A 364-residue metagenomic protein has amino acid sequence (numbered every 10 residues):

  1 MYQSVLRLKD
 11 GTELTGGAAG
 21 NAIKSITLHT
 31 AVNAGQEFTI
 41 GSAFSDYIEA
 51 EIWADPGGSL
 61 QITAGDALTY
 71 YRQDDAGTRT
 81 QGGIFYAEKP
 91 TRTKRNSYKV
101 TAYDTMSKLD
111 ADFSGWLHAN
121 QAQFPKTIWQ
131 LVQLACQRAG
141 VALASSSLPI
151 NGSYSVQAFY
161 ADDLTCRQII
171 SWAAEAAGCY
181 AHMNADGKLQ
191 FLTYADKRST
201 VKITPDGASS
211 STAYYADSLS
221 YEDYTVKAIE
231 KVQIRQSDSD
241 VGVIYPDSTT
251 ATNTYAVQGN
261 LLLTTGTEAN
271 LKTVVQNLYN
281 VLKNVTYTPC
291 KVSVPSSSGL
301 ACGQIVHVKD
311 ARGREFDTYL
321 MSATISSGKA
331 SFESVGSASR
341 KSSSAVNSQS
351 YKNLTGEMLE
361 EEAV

Functional and structural regions predicted by a protein language model:
M1, V5-A43: Solvent-exposed edge beta-strands and adjacent loop segments that serve as assembly or binding interfaces
M1-T12, K99-A102, A111, L117 (+4 more regions): Acidic, low-complexity/disordered segments
Y2, A54-A142, S337: Surface-exposed cap/loop segments at beta↔alpha junctions
Y2-Q3, G77-G82, Y86-L109, S145-E230: Short beta-strand-centered interaction patches in the first periplasmic/extracellular domains of large envelope
I26, P90-R92, A323-I325: Residue-level recognition of beta-strand microenvironments
E37-I48, L271-T288: Short, basic/aromatic beta-hairpin or loop at an interaction surface
D46-A50, A102, L117-A144, A161-A185 (+2 more regions): Amphipathic, non-transmembrane alpha-helical segments in extracytoplasmic/periplasmic proteins
Y47-S59, T288-S296: Short alpha-helix capping/helix-loop boundary micro-motifs
